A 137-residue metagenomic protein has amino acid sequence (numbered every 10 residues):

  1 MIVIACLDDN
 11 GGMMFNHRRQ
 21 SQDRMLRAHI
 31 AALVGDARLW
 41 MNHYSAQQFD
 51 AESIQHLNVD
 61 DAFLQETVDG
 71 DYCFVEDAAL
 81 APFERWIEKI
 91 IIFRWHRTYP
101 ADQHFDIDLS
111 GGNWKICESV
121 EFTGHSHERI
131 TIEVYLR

Functional and structural regions predicted by a protein language model:
M1-R137: Enzymes that bind and transform nitrogen-containing heteroaromatic metabolites
